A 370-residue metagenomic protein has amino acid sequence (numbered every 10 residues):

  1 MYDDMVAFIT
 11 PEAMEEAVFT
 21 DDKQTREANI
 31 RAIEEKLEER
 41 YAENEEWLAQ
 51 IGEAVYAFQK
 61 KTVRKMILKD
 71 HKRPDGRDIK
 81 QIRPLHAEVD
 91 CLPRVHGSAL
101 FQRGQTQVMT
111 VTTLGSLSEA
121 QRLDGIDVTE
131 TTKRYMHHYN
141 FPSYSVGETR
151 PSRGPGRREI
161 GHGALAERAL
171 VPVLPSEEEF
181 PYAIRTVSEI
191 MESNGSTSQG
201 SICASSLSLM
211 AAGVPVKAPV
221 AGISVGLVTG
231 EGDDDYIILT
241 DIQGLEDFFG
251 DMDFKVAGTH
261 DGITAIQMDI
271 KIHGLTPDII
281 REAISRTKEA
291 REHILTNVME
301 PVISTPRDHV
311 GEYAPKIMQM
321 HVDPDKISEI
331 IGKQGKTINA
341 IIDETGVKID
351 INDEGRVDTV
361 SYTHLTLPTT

Functional and structural regions predicted by a protein language model:
M1-P11, A212-S304: Mobile "lid/hinge" segments at catalytic clefts and subdomain interfaces of large enzymes
Y2-E130, P315-E329, T337, D343-T345: Extended amphipathic alpha-helical scaffolds
F8-E16, T186-S188, E192, T264-K271 (+2 more regions): Short, hydrophobic beta-strand segments
C91, H96-Y182, G262-I272, T276-R281: Glycine-rich, flexible beta-strand/loop modules in the N-terminal catalytic cores of phosphate-handling
C91, S116, P142-G147, E167-F180 (+7 more regions): Conserved helix-loop functional segments at active or binding sites
I294-M320, L365: Long, charged amphipathic helices and adjacent flexible linkers at domain junctions
D353-Y362: Short glycine/threonine-rich beta-strand-turn micro-motifs
T363-T369: Conserved small/polar residues in nucleotide/adenosyl-binding loops
